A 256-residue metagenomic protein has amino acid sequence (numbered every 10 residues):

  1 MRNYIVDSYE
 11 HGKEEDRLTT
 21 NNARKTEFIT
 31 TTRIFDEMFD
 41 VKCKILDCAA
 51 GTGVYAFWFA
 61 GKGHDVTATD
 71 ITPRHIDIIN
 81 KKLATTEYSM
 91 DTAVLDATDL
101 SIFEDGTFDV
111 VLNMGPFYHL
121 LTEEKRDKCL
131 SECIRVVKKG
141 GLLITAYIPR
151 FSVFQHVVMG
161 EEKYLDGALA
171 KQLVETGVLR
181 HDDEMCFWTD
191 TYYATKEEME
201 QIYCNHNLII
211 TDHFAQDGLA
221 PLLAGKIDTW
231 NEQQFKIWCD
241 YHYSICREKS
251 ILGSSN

Functional and structural regions predicted by a protein language model:
M1-K42, V54, W58: Conserved class I S-adenosyl-L-methionine
K42-A49: Conserved class I S-adenosyl-L-methionine
V54-D99: Class I SAM-dependent methyltransferase SAM/SAH-binding core
S101-V111: A short acidic, Gly/Pro-enriched loop at the edge of an enzyme's catalytic core that lines a small-molecule cofactor
L120, D183-E198: Acceptor-substrate binding/catalytic loop of class I
D127-K139: A short glycine-rich, Lys/Arg-flanked "PGG" loop and its adjoining helix->strand segment in the class I
L142-L173: Conserved class I S-adenosyl-L-methionine
T211-N256: A C-terminal cap/extension of S-adenosyl-L-methionine-dependent methyltransferases that defines the acceptor-substrate
